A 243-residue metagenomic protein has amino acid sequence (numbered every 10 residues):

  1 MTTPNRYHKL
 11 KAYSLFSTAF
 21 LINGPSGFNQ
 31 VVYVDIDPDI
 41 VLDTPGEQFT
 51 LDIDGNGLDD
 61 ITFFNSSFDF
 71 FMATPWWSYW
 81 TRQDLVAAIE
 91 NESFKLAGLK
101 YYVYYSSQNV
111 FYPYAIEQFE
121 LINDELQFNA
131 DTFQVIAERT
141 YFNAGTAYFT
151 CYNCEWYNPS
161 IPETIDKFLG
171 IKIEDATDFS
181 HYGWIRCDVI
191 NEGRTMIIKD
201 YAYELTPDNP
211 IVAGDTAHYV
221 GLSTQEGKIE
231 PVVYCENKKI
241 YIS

Functional and structural regions predicted by a protein language model:
M1-L15: Bacterial N-terminal signal peptides that target proteins for export
A19, I161, T177, V232-Y234: Generic marker of residues within folded, mature protein domains
A19-G27: C-terminal segment of classical bacterial N-terminal signal peptides
F28-G183, D188-A217: A domain-level signal for the mature, folded cores of soluble proteins
T206-N209, A213-K239: Residue-level detector of functionally pivotal "anchor" positions at catalytic/ligand-binding pockets or at interdomain
Y241-S243: Aromatic/hydrophobic beta-strand junction motif of beta-rich domains
